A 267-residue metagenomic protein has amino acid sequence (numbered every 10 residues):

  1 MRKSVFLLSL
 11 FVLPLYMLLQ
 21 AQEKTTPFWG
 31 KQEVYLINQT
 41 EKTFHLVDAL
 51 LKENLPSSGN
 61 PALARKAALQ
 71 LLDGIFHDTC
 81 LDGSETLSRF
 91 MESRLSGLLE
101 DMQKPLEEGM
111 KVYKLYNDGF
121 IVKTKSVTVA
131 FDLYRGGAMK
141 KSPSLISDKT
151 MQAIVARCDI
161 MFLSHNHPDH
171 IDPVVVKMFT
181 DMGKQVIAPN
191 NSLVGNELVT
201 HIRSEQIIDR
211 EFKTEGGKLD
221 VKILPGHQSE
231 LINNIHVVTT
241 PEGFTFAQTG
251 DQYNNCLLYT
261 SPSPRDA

Functional and structural regions predicted by a protein language model:
M1-Q22: Bacterial Sec-dependent N-terminal signal peptides
Q22-N60, S88-L115, G119-F162, N166 (+2 more regions): Pre-active-site segment of Zn-dependent metallo-hydrolases
N60-S88: Extended, charge-rich helix/loop segments that form flexible, surface "patches" used to engage negatively charged
S88-G109, V186-F244: Metallo-beta-lactamase
V112-K114, V129, K184-N190, A247-T249: Short, hydrophobic beta-strand segments that form beta-sheet elements in well-ordered domains
D148-E211: Active-site HxH/HxHxD metal-binding segment of metal-dependent hydrolases
P168-D169, S192-V194, Q228-S229, Q252-N255: Solvent-exposed loop/turn segments at secondary-structure junctions within structured extracellular/periplasmic domains
Y259-A267: Single conserved hydrophobic/aromatic residue that forms the stacking wall/gate of nucleotide- or nucleobase-binding
